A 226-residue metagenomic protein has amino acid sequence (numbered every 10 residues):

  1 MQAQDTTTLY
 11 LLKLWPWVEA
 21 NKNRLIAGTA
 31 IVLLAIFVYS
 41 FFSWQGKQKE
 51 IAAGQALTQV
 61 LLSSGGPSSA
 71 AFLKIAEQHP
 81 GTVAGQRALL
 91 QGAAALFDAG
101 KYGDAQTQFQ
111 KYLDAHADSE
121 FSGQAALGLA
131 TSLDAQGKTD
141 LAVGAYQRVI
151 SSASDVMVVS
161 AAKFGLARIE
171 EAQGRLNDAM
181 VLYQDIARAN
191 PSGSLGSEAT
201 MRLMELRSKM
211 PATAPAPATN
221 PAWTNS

Functional and structural regions predicted by a protein language model:
M1-I31: N-terminal positive-inside, membrane-proximal cytosolic segments immediately preceding the first
R24, E77-G85, L113-S122, I150-V159 (+1 more regions): Short solvent-exposed coil/turn linkers within tandem alpha-helical repeat scaffolds
